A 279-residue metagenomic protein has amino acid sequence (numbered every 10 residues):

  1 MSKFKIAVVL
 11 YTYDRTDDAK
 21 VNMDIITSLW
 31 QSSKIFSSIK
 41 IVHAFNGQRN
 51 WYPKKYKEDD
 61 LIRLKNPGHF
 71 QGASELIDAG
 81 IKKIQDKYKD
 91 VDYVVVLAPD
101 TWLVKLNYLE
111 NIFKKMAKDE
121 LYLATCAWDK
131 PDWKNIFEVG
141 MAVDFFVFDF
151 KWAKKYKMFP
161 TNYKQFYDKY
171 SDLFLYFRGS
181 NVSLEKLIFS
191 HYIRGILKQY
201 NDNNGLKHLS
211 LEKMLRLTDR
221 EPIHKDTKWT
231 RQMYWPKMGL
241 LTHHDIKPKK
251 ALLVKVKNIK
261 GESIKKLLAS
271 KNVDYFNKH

Functional and structural regions predicted by a protein language model:
F4-I6, L29-V42, D59: Short loop->beta transition adjacent to catalytic acidic/histidine clusters or analogous donor-positioning motifs
I6-D18: A conserved hydrophobic helix/loop-capping motif in glycosyltransferases and polysaccharide synthases
R15-A19, H69-I77, K105, F189: Phosphate/oxyanion-binding active-site loops and adjacent basic polyanion-contact surfaces
R15-S32: Short, well-formed alpha-helical segments that are part of the catalytic scaffolds of diverse glycosyltransferases
H43-D90: Active-site-proximal specificity loops/subdomain of glycosyltransferases
V91-W102: Short beta-strand-to-loop acidic/aromatic patch adjacent to the donor-nucleotide binding site
W102-H191, G195-K198: Conserved catalytic core of nucleotide-sugar-dependent glycosyltransferases
D168-H279: C-terminal catalytic/acceptor-binding lobe
